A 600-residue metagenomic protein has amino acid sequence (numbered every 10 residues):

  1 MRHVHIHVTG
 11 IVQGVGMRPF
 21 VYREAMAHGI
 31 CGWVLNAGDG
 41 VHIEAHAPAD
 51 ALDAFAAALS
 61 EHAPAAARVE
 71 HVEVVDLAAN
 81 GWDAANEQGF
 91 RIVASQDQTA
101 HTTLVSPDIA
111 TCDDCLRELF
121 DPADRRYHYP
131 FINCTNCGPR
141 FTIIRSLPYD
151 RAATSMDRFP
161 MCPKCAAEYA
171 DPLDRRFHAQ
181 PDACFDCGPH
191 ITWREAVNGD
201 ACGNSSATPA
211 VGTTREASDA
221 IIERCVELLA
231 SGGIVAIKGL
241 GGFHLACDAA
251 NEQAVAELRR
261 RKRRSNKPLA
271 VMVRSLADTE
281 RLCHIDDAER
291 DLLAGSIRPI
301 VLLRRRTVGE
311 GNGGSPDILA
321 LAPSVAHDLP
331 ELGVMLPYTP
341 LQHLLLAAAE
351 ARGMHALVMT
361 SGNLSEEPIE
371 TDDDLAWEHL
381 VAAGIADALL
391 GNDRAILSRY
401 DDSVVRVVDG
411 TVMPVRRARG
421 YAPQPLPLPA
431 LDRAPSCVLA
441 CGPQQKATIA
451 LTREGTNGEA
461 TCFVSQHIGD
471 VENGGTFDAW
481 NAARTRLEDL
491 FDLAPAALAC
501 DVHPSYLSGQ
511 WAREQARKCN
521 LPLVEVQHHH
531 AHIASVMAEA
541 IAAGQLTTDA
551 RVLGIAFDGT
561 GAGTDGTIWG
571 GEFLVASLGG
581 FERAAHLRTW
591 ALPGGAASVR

Functional and structural regions predicted by a protein language model:
M1-P181, F185, P189-T192: Intrinsically disordered, low-complexity, mixed-charge
H62, E168, R176, A349-E350 (+1 more regions): Internal gly/pro-rich beta-alpha loop/helix module that stabilizes soluble enzyme cofactors or their anionic handles
D76, G242-T307, I318-A320: A phosphate-binding glycine/aspartate-rich beta-alpha loop in the early core of alpha/beta enzymes
V235-A236, D492-S505, L523-V524: Short glycine-rich phosphate-binding loop at a beta-alpha junction
L245, I300-L303, D402-R406, A447-R453 (+2 more regions): Short beta-strand scaffold segments in enzyme catalytic cores
E280-D286, L344, I369-E378, D402-S403 (+2 more regions): Conserved phosphate-binding catalytic cores of ATP/NTP-utilizing and phosphoryl-transfer enzymes
G391-D393, V464, D470, G475-F477 (+1 more regions): Glycine-rich phosphate-binding loop plus the immediately following alpha-helix
M537-A542, L546-R600: Active-site histidine-anchored catalytic micro-motif
